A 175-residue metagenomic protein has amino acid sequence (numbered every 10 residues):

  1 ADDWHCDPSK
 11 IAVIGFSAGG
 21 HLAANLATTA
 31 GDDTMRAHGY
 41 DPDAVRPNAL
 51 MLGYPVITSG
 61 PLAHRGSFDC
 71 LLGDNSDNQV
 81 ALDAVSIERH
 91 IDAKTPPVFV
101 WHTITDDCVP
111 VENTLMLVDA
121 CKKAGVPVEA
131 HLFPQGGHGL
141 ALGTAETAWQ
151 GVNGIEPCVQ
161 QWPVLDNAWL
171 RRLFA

Functional and structural regions predicted by a protein language model:
A1-R65, L82-D83: Primarily recognizes the serine-hydrolase "nucleophile elbow" in alpha/beta-hydrolase and SGNH/GDSL folds
D7-K10, R46-A49, T95-V98, A124-E129: Loop/turn elements at helix/coil->beta-strand transitions in domains of secreted/extracellular proteins
T34-R36, Y40, D74-H90, T95-P96: Active-site nucleophile elbow and catalytic-triad environment of alpha/beta-hydrolase enzymes
V56-C70, M116, K123-V126: Alpha/beta-hydrolase
A63-L71, L142-W149: Short, flexible, mixed-charge acidic loops at enzyme active sites
K94, F99-H102, D106: Short beta-strand/loop motif that positions the catalytic acidic residue of the alpha/beta-hydrolase fold
W101, L115-A175: C-terminal catalytic histidine-bearing segment of alpha/beta-hydrolase fold enzymes
D107-M116: Conserved alpha/beta-hydrolase "acid-adjacent" motif
